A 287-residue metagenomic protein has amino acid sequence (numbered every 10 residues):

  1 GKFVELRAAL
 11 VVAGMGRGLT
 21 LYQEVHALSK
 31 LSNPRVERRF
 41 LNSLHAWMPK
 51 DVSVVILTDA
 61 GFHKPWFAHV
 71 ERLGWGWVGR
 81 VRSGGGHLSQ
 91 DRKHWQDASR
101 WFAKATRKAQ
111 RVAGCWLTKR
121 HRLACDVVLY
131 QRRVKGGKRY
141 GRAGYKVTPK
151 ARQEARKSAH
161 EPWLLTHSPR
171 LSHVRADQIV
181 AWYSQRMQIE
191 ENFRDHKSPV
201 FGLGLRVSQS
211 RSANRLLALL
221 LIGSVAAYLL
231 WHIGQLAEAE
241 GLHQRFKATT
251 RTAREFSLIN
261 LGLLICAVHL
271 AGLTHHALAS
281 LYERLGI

Functional and structural regions predicted by a protein language model:
G1-L19: Active-site-proximal, Lys/Arg-enriched surface segment that forms a nucleic-acid-binding/basic interface patch
A13-I287: Single, function-defining residue in the core of a domain
